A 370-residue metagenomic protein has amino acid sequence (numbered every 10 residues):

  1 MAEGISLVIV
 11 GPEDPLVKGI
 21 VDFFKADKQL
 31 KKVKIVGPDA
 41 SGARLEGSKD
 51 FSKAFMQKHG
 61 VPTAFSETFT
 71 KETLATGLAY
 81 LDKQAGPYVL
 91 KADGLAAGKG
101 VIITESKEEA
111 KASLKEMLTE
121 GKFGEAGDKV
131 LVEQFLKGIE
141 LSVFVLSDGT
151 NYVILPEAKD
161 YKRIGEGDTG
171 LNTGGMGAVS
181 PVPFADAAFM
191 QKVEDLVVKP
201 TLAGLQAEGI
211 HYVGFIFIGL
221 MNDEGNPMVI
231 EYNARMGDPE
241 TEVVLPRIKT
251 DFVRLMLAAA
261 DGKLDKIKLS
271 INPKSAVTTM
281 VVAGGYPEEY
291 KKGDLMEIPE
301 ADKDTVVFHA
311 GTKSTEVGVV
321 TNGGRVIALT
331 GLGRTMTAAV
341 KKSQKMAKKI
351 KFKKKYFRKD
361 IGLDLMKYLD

Functional and structural regions predicted by a protein language model:
E3-G4, Q84: Active-site charged/polar residues at nucleotide-handling catalytic sites that mediate phosphoryl, nucleotidyl
S6-S48, G60-K71: A short, GP-enriched loop/loop-strand-helix hinge that lies immediately N-terminal to, or at the N-terminal rim
E13-P15, G94-L95, G284-G285: Short glycine-rich anion-binding loops that position phosphate/pyrophosphate groups of nucleotides and phosphorylated
A85-S106, V244: Conserved anion/nucleotide-ligand pocket segment
G100-T241: Internal nucleotide-binding/catalytic subdomain
E194-I216, N233-D304: Active-site "cap" helix and flanking loop/linker of ATP-utilizing ligase/carboxylase catalytic domains
A258-D370: Peripheral (often C-terminal) accessory segments that flank ATP-dependent C-N-forming ligase machineries
